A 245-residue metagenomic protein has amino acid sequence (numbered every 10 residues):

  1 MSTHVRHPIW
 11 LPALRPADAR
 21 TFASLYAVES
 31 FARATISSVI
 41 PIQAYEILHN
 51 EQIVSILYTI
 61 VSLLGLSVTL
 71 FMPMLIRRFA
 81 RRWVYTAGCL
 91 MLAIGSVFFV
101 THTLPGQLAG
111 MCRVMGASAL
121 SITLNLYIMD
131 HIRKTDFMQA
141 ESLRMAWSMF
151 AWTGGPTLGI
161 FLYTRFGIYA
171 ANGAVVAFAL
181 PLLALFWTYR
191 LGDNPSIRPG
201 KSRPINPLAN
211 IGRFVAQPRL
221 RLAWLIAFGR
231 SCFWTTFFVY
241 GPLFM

Functional and structural regions predicted by a protein language model:
S2-A19, L191-I226: Juxtamembrane intracellular "pre-TM" segments in multi-pass secondary transporters
V5-S62, R221-A227, S231-M245: Helix-loop boundary and gating motifs at the non-cytosolic
A27, P105-L120, F228: Hydrophobic core of transmembrane alpha-helices in multi-pass small-molecule transporters, especially MFS/SLC-type
S62-L70, W152-T153: Residue-level signature of mid-helix packing/kink "hotspots" within the transmembrane helices of 12-pass Major
V68-A80, Y163: Helix-to-loop junctions at the C-terminal end of transmembrane segments in multipass secondary transporters
W83-V97, V176: Structural signature of the two symmetry-related core transmembrane helices
R113-S148: Cytoplasmic helix-loop-helix junction between adjacent transmembrane helices in 12-TM secondary transporters
A171-T188: Symmetry-related core transmembrane helices of the 12-TM Major Facilitator Superfamily/SLC fold
